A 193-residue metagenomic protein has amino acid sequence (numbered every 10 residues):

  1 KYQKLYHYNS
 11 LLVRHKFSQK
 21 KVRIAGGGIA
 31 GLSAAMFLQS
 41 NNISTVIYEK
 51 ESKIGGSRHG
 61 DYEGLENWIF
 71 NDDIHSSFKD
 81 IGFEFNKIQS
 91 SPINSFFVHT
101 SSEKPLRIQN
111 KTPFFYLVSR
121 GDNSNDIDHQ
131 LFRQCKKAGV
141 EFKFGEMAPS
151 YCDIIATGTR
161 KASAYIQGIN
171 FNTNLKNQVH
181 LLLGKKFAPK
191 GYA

Functional and structural regions predicted by a protein language model:
K1-V22, S40-N41, A148: Extreme N-terminal leader/targeting segments of oxidoreductases
V22, I43-T45, D153, V179: Hydrophobic anchor at the start of a short beta-strand that flanks the dinucleotide cofactor-binding loop
A25, Q39-D61: Glycine-rich FAD pyrophosphate-binding loop
G27, N125-A193: Predominantly flavin-linked oxidoreductase catalytic cores and closely associated redox partners
G31-L32: N-terminal Rossmann-fold NAD(P) dinucleotide-binding loop
M36, S40, R133: Short, well-ordered alpha-helices that flank and scaffold nucleotide-derived cofactor binding pockets
G55-S102: N-terminal FAD cofactor-binding segment of flavoenzymes
I69-D72, N110-R133: Short beta-strand to alpha-helix junction loop
